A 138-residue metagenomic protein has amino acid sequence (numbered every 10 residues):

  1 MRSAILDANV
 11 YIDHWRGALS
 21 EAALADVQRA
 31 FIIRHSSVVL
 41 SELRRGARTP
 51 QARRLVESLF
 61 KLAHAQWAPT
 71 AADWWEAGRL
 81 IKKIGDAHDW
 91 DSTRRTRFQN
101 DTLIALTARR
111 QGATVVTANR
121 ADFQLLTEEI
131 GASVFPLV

Functional and structural regions predicted by a protein language model:
M1, A30-I33, L62-A65, R109-T114: Short active-site oxyanion
M1-H35, R45-S58: Short, well-structured N-terminal submotif of metal-dependent ribonuclease cores
M1-S3, A105, R109-V138: Acidic, PIN/NYN-like endoribonuclease modules and their adjacent C-terminal/linker elements
L6-D7, H35-S36, R97-F98, N119-R120 (+1 more regions): Histidine- and aromatic-rich ligand-binding microenvironments
V10-Y11, V39, D73, L103-I104 (+1 more regions): Alpha-helix capping/helix-boundary segments
E42-L43, E76, L125-L126: Phosphate- and divalent-cation-binding pockets in alpha/beta enzyme and binding domains that engage nucleotide-derived
H64-T70, S133-V138: Short acidic-hydrophobic, aromatic-tinged amphipathic segments that line or gate anion-handling sites
A65-A118: Active-site neighborhoods of divalent-metal-dependent phosphate/nucleic-acid chemistry enzymes
